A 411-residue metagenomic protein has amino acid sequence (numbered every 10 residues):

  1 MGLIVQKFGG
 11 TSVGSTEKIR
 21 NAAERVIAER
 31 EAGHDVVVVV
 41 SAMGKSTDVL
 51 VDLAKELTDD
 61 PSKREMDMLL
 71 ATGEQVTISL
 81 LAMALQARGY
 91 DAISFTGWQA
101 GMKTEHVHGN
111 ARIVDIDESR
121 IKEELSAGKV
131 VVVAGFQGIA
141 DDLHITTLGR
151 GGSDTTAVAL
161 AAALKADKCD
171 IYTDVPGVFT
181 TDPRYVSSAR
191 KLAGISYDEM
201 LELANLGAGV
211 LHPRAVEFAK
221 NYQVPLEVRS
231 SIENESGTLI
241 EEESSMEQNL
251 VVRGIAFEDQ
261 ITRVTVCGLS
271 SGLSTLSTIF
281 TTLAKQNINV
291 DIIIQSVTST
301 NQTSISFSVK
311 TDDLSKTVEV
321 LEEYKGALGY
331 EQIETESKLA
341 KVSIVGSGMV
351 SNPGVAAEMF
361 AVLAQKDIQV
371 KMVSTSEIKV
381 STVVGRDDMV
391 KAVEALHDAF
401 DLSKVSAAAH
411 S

Functional and structural regions predicted by a protein language model:
M1-V216, V384-G385, F400, K404 (+1 more regions): Nucleotide/pyrophosphate-binding catalytic subdomain
A23, I27-R30, A162, K220 (+4 more regions): A structural alpha-helix within SAM-dependent methyltransferase catalytic domains
A32, R88, Y222, Q286 (+1 more regions): Conserved dinucleotide-binding and phosphotransfer motif residues
M43, S231, Q295: Active-site beta-loop-alpha junctions enriched in small/polar residues
L57, G237-S411: A conserved regulatory-domain signal marking ACT and ACT-like small-molecule sensing domains and adjacent regulatory
A134, L192-A193, E202-Q260: Phosphate/diphosphate-binding glycine-rich loops and adjacent basic-rich segments that engage nucleotide
K168-Y172, L226-V228, D291, M372: Short hydrophobic alpha-helical runs that function as membrane-insertion/retention elements
